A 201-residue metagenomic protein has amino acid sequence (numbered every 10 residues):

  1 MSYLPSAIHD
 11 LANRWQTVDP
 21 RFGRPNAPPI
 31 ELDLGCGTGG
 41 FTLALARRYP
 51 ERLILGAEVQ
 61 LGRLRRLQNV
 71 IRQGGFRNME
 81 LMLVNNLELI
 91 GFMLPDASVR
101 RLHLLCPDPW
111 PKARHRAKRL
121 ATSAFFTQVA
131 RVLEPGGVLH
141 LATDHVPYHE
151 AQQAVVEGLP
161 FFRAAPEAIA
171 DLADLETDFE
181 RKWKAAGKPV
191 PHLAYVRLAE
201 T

Functional and structural regions predicted by a protein language model:
M1-L32, G40-R47: S-adenosyl-L-methionine
L34, A57: Conserved beta-strand/loop positions that form the S-adenosyl-L-methionine
G37: Conserved glycine-rich SAM-binding loop
Q60: Conserved SAM/SAH-binding beta-strand->alpha-helix loop
Q68-D96: S-adenosyl-L-methionine
A121-P135: A short glycine-rich, Lys/Arg-flanked "PGG" loop and its adjoining helix->strand segment in the class I
G136-T143: Conserved beta-strand signature within the Rossmann-like core of class I S-adenosyl-L-methionine
Q152-A154, L159-T201: Class I S-adenosyl-L-methionine
